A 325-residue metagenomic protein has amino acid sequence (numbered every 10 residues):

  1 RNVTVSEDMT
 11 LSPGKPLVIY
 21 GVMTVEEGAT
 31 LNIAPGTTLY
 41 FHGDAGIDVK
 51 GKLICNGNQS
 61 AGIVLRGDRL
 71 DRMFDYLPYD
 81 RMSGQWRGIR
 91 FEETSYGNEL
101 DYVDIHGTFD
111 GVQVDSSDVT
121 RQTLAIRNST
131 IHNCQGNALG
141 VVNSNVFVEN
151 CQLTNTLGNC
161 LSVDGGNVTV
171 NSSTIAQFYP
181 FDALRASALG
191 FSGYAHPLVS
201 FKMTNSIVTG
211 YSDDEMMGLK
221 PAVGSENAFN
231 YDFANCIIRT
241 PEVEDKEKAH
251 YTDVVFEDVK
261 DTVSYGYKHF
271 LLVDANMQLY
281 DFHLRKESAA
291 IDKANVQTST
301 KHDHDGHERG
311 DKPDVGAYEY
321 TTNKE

Functional and structural regions predicted by a protein language model:
R1-Y280, A289-H304, Y318-E325: Beta-strand/loop edge motif enriched in small/polar residues
G310-A317: Carboxylate-dense, calcium-coordinating segments in secreted/extracellular and ER-lumen proteins
